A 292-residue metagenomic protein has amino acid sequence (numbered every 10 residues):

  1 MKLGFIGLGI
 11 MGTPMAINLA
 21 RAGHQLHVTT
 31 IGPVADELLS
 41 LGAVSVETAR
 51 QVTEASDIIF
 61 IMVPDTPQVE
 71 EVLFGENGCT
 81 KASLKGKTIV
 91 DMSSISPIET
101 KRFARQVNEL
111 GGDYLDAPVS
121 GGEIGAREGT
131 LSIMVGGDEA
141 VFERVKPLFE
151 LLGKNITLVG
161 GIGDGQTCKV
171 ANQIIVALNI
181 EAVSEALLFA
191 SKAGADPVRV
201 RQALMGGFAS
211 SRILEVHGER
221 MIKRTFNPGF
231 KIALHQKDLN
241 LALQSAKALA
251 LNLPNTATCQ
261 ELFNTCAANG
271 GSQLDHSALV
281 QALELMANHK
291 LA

Functional and structural regions predicted by a protein language model:
M1-I61, A82, K87, M92-S93 (+1 more regions): NAD(P)+-binding Rossmann beta1-loop-alpha1 motif at the extreme N-terminus of oxidoreductases
L26, S45, Y114-L115, I156 (+2 more regions): Hydrophobic beta-strand scaffold residues
A49-D113: Rossmann-fold NAD(P) dinucleotide-binding segment
I95-Q173: Rossmann-fold dinucleotide-binding core
G129-G136, G161-A193, L204-V216, L234-K237: Active-site-proximal catalytic alpha-helix in oxidoreductases
Q166, S210-H276: Interdomain hinge/lid region at the active-site interface of Rossmann-like NAD(P)-dependent oxidoreductases
A268-A292: NAD(P)-dependent dehydrogenase/reductase Rossmann-like domain
